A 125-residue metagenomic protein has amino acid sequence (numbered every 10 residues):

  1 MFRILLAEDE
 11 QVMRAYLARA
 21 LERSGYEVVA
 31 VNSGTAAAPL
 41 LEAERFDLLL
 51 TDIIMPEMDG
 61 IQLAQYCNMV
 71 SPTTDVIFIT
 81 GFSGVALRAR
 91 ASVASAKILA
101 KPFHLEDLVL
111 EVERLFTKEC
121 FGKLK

Functional and structural regions predicted by a protein language model:
E8: Conserved acidic carboxylate
A15-R23: Charged docking surfaces used in two-component/phosphorelay signaling
G25-N32, L40: Short hydrophobic/Thr-rich beta-strand motif most characteristic of the beta2 strand and flanking loop of CheY-like
N32-S33, D59-Q62: Acidic catalytic/metal-coordinating carboxylates
P39, I61-T73: Short amphipathic alpha-helix used as the core "switch/output" element in two-component signaling
D52, T80: Active-site residues of response regulator receiver
M55: Receiver (REC) domain active-site loop signature in two-component systems and cognate sites in sensor histidine kinases
Q62, F82-A100, E106, L110: Alpha4 helix (beta4-alpha4-beta5 surface) of REC/receiver domains from two-component response regulators
